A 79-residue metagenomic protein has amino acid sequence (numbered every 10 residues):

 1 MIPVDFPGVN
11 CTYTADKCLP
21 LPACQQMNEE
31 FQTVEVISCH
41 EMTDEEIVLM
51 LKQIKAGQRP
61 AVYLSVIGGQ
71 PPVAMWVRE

Functional and structural regions predicted by a protein language model:
M1-E79: Charged, low-complexity intrinsically disordered segments
